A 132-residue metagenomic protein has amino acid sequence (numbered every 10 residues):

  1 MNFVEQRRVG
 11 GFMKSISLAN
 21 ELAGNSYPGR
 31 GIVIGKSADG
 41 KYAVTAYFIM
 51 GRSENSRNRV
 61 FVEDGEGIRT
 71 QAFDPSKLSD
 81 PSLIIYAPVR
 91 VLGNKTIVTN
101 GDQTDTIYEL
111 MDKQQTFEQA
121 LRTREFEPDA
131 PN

Functional and structural regions predicted by a protein language model:
N2-N132: Conserved short alpha-helical segments that host acidic/polar catalytic motifs at enzyme active sites
